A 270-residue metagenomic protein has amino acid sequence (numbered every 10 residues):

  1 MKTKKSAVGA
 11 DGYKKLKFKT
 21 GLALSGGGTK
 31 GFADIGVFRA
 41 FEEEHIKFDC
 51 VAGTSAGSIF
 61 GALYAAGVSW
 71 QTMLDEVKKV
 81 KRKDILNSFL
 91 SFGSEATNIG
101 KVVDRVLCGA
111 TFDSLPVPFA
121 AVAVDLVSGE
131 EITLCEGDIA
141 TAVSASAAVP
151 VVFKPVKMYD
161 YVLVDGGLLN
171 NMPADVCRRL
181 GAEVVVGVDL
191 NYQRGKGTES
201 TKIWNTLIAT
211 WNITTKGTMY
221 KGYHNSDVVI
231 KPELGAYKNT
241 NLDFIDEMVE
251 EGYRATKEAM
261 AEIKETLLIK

Functional and structural regions predicted by a protein language model:
M1-T54, A62-K270: Patatin-like phospholipase
